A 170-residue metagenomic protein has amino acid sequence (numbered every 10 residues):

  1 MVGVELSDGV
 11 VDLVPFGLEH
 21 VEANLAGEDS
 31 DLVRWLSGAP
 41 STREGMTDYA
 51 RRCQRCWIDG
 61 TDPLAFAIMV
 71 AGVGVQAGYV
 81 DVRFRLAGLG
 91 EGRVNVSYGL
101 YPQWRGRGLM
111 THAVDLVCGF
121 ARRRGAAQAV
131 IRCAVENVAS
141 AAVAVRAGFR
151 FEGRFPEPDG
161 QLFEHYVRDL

Functional and structural regions predicted by a protein language model:
M1-Q103, L116, F120, R150-G153 (+1 more regions): GNAT-family acyltransferases
V10-V14, Q128, A142: Short, cationic motifs built from Arg/Lys/His that form the positively charged side of catalytic pockets
L18, V135-N137: A short coil/beta-turn micro-motif at the C-terminal edge of the histidine kinase catalytic ATP-binding domain
S30, R132, A147: Residues lining the SAM
S37, C133-A134: Catalytic Tyr-x(3-8)-Lys segment
Y98, G106-R123, V138-R146: Conserved acetyl-CoA-binding loop-helix of GNAT-fold acetyltransferases
L100, A134-V135: Short amphipathic helical patch at the helix-1/turn junction of helix-turn-helix
R124-C133: Conserved GNAT acetyl-CoA-binding A-motif
